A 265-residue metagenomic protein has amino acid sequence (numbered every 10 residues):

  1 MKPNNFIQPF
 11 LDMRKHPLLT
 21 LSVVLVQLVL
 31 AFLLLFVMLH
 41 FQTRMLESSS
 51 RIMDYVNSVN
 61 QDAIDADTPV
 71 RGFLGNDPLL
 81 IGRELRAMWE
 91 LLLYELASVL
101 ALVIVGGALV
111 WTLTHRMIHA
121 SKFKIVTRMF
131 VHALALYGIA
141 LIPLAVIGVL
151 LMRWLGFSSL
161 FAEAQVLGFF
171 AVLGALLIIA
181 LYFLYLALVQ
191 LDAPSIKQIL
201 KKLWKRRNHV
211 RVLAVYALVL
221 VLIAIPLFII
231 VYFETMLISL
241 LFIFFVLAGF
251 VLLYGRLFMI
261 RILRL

Functional and structural regions predicted by a protein language model:
M1-L25, M45-F73: N-terminal juxtamembrane cytosolic/stromal segments of multi-pass membrane proteins
K2-V29, F123-V146, Q165-L167, A171 (+1 more regions): Interfacial aromatic "cap" segments that immediately flank transmembrane helices in multipass membrane proteins
Q27-T43, L240: Alpha-helical transmembrane segments of multi-pass membrane proteins
F41-M45, H115-A120: Membrane-interface helix-loop junction between the first two transmembrane segments
T43-L46, Y55, I223, E234-M236: Short, intrinsically disordered/low-complexity patches at protein termini and at juxtamembrane boundaries
S50-T68, L96, T127-A145: Alpha-helical transmembrane segments of integral membrane proteins, especially early/N-terminal helices
F73-S98: Membrane-embedded or membrane-proximal helical elements that form or frame transporter/channel pores
L91-M117, L136-I196, Y232-L265: Selective recognition of hydrophobic, aromatic-rich stretches within alpha-helical transmembrane segments of polytopic
